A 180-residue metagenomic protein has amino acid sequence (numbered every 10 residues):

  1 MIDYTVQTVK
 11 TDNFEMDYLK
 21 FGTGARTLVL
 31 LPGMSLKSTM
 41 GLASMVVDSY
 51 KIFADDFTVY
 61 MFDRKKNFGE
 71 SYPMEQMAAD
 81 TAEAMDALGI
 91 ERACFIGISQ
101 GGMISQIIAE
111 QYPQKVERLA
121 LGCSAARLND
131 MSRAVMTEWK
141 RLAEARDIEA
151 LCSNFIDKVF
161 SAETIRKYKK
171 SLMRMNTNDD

Functional and structural regions predicted by a protein language model:
M1-V6: An N-terminal hydrophobic leader/cap segment in hydrolases
Q7-F68: Conserved HGGG/HGGXW glycine-rich cap/lid loop of the alpha/beta-hydrolase fold
F62, I98, G122: The conserved SAM/SAH-binding core of class I Rossmann-like methyltransferase domains, concentrating on the hydrophobic
E75-C94: Conserved acidic catalytic loop of the alpha/beta-hydrolase fold
A93, G97-G102: Conserved alpha/beta-hydrolase "nucleophile elbow" surrounding the catalytic nucleophile
M103-Q106, E110, K115-D147: Flexible "cap/lid" loop of the alpha/beta hydrolase fold
D130-R133, I148-D180: Conserved alpha/beta-hydrolase catalytic His-Asp/Glu region
